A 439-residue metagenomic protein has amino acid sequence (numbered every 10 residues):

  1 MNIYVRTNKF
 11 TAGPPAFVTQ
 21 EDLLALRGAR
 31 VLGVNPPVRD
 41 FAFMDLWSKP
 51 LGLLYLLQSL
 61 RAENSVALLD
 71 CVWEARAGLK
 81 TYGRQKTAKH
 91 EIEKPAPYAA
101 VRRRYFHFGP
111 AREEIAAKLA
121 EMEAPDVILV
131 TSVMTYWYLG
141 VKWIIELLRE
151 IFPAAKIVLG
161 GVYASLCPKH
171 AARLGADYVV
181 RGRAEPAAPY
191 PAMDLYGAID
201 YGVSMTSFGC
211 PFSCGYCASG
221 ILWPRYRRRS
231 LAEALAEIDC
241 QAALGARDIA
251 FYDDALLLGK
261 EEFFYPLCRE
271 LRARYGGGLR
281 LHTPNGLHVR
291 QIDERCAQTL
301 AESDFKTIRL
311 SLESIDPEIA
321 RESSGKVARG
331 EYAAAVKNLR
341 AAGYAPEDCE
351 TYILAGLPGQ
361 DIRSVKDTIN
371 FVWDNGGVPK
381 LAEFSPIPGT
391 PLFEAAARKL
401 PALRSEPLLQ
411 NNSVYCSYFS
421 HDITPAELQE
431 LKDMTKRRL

Functional and structural regions predicted by a protein language model:
N2-A12, L32-F43, S48, L69 (+3 more regions): C-terminal accessory regions of radical SAM enzymes
N2-R27, R39-D40, V179-T206: N-terminal [4Fe-4S]-dependent radical SAM core
R30, D126-L129, D248: Structural motif
V38, L56-A75, R102-A192, G389: Glycine-rich beta-alpha loop elements in corrinoid/cobalamin-binding modules across cobalamin-dependent enzymes
A75-E113: Charged, glycine/proline-rich intrinsically disordered loops and linkers
P168-R173, C296, P358-W373: Catalytic cores of alpha/beta
G175-A176, A301-T307, D374-V378: Glycine-enriched alpha-helix->loop->beta-strand junction motifs that scaffold or abut catalytic
Y190-P346, E350, N370: Radical SAM [4Fe-4S] cluster-binding motif and immediate context
